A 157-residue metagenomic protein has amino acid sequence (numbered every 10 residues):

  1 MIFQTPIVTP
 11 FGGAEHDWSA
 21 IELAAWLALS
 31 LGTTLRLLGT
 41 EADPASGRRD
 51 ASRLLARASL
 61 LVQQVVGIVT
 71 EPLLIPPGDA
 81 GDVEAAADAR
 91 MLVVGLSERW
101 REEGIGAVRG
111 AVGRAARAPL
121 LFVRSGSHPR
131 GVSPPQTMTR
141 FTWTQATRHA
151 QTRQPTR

Functional and structural regions predicted by a protein language model:
M1-P6, V83-A150, Q154-R157: Gly/Ser-rich helix-loop-strand patches that form or flank binding pockets for ribonucleotide-derived cofactors
P6-G12: Short beta-strand elements at the ligand-binding edges of bilobed clamshell
V8, A25, L55-Q63, E71 (+1 more regions): Generic hydrophobic alpha-helical scaffold/packing signal
V8, T34-L38, E71, L121: A structural signal for isolated positions on well-ordered beta-strands in alpha/beta enzyme cores
F11, G39-E41, L96, R124: Short beta-strand/turn micro-motifs composed of small residues that flank or help shape donor/cofactor-binding pockets
G13, V69-L74, E98-R99: Short, flexible loop segments at the rims of nucleotide/cofactor-binding pockets, characterized by
G13-V66: Redox- and metal-dependent alpha/beta enzyme cores, enriched for Fe-S-associated oxidoreductases and cofactor-handling
L74-A80: Charged docking surfaces used in two-component/phosphorelay signaling
